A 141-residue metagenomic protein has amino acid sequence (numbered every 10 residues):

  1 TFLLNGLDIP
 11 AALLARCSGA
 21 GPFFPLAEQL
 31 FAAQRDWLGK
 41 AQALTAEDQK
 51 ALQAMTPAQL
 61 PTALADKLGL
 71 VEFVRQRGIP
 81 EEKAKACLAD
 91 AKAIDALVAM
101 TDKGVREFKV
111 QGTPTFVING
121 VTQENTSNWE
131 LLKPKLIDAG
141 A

Functional and structural regions predicted by a protein language model:
T1-P61: Structural alpha/beta surface segment adjacent to cysteine/selenocysteine redox centers across thiol/disulfide enzymes
P61-A141: C-terminal cap of thioredoxin/glutaredoxin-like
